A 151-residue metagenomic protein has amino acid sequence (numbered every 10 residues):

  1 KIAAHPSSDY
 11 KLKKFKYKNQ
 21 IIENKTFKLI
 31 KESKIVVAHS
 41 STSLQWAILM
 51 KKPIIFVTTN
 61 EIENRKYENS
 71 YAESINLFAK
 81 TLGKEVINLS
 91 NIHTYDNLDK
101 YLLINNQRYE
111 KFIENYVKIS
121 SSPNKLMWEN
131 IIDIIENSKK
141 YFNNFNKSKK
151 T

Functional and structural regions predicted by a protein language model:
K1, Y71, W128-I132: Well-ordered, non-membrane alpha-helical segments in soluble/globular domains
K1-I30: Donor-nucleotide binding loops and adjacent catalytic segments primarily of GT-B fold Leloir glycosyltransferases
I2-A4, A38, F56-T58: Short beta-strand/turn micro-motifs composed of small residues that flank or help shape donor/cofactor-binding pockets
D9-N19, T42-S121: Catalytic binding pocket for nucleotide-activated donors in carbohydrate/polymer assembly enzymes
K31-A38: Acidic donor-binding loop of glycosyltransferase active sites
V117-T151: C-terminal alpha-helical cap of glycosyltransferases
